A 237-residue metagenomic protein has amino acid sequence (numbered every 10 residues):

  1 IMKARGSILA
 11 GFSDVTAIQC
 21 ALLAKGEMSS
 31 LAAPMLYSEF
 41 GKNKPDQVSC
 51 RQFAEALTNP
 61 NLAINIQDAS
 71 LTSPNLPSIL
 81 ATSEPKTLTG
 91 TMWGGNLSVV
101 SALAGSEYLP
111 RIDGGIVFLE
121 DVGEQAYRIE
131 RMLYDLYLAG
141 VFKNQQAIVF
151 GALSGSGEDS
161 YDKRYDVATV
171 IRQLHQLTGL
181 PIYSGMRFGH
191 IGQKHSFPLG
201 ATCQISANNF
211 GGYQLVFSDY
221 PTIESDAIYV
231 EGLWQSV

Functional and structural regions predicted by a protein language model:
I1-L22, S29-M35, P181: Short, acidic/small-residue loops that bind anionic groups at enzyme active sites
S7-I8, M28-S30, G90-T91, G115-V117 (+2 more regions): Structural motif
L23-M28, A54-I66, A102-G105, L109 (+3 more regions): Generic secondary-structure signature for well-ordered alpha-helical cores
E27-S98: Conserved anion/nucleotide-ligand pocket segment
K86-T87, I116-E124, V149-S160: Glycine-rich phosphate/diphosphate-binding loops and the adjacent beta-loop-alpha structural elements that coordinate
M92-E130: Oxyanion-binding "anion nests"
R131-V237: C-terminal active-site/capping subdomain that shapes the small-molecule cofactor and substrate pocket of enzyme
